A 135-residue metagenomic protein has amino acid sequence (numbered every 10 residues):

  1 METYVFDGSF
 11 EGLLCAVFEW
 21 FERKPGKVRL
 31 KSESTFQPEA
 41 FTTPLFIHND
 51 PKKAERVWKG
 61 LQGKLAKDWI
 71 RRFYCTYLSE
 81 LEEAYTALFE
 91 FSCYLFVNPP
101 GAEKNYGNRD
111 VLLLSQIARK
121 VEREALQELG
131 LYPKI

Functional and structural regions predicted by a protein language model:
M1-P51: N-terminal ordered "arm"
E11-L14, L45, R71-T76, Q116: Short, mixed-charge, low-aromatic patches
A16-F21, L78-E82, R123: Phosphate-binding glycine-rich loops and adjacent basic patches that engage nucleotide phosphates, nucleic-acid
R23, R29, R56, R71-R72 (+3 more regions): Arginine residue identity/basic-tract feature
K27, P38-E39, L78, E82 (+1 more regions): Short, surface-exposed, charged/polar-biased interaction segments
P51-Y106: A basic- and aromatic-enriched beta-loop-alpha substructure that forms the phosphate/nucleotide- and DNA/RNA-contacting
V97-I135: Internal, well-folded beta-alpha domain core
